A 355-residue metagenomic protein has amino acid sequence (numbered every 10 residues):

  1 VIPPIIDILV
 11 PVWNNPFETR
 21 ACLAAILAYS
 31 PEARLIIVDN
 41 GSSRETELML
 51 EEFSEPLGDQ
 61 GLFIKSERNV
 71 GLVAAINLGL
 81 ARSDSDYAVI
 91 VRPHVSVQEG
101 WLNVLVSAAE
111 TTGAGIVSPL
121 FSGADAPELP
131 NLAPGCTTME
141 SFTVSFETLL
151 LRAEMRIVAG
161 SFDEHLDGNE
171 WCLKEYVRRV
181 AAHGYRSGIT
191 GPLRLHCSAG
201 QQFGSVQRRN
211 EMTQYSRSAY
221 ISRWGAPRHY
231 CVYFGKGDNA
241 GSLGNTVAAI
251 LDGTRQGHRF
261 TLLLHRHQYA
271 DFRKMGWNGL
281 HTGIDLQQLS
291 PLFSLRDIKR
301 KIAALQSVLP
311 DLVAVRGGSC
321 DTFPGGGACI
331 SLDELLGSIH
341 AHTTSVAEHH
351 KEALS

Functional and structural regions predicted by a protein language model:
I6-E18, C22, Y29, V38 (+2 more regions): A conserved hydrophobic helix/loop-capping motif in glycosyltransferases and polysaccharide synthases
A24-A33, D252-Q256: Short, acidic, metal-binding catalytic loop of nucleotide-sugar glycosyltransferases
D39-M49, H265-A270: A conserved acidic beta->alpha catalytic loop
K65-S83: Glycine-rich, basic loop-to-helix element that forms the pyrophosphate-binding segment of sugar-nucleotide handling
A88: Short aromatic/hydrophobic "clamp" motif used to bind/position activated sugar donors
S96-P130: Conserved donor NDP-sugar-binding/catalytic core segment of glycosyltransferases
L132-E154, S205: A recurrent flexible, glycine/aromatic-enriched loop bordering the glycosyltransferase active site that acts as
F146-G160, H165-L193, A199: A short, conserved alpha-helix in the catalytic core of glycosyltransferases
